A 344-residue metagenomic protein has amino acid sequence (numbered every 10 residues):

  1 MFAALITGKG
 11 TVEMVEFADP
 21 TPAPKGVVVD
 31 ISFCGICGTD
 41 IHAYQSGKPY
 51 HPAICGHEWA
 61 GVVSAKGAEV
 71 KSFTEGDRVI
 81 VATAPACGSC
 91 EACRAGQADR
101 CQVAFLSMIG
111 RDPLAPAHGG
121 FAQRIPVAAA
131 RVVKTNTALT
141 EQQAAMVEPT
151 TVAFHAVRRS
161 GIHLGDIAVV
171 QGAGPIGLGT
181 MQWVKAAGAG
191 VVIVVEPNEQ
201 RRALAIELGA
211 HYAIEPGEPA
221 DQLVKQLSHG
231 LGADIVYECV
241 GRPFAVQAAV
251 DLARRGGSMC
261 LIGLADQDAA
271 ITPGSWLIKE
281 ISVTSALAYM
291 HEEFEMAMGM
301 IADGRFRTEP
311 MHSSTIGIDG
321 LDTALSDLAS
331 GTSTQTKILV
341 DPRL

Functional and structural regions predicted by a protein language model:
M1-A3, Q247-D251, H291-L344: C-terminal hydrophobic helical "lid"/dimerization subdomain of Rossmann-like NAD(P)H-dependent oxidoreductases
M1-A60, Q123, R343-L344: Short N-terminal strand-loop motif that marks the start of NAD(P)H/FAD-dependent oxidoreductase cofactor-binding domains
P20-C34, G47-R94, N136-A138: Glycine-rich beta-strand-centered segment in the early N-terminal region that forms part of a ligand/cofactor-binding
C37, A82-V133: Cysteine-cluster motifs in flexible loop/terminal segments that predominantly coordinate metals
A130, N136-E218, Q222: Mid-domain Rossmann-like dinucleotide-binding core that forms the NAD(H)/NADP(H) cofactor-binding site
S160-I162, A203-S282: Glycine-rich cofactor phosphate-binding loops and adjacent beta1-alpha1 units of small-molecule cofactor enzyme domains
S258-C260, I271-M311: Rossmann-fold dehydrogenase core element
